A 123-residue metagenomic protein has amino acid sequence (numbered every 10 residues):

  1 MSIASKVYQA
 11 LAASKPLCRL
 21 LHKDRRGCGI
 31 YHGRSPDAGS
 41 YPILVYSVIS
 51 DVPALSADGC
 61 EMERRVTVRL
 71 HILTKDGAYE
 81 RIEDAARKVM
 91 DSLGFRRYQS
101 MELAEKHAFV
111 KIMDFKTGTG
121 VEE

Functional and structural regions predicted by a protein language model:
M1-D51, L55-S56: Small/polar-rich, solvent-exposed N-terminal microdomains that initiate assembly or binding
I49-V52, E63-T67, K88-S92, G118: Short, low-complexity, polar/charged sequence segments that are solvent-exposed and flexible
V52-A54, A78, V121-E123: Residue-level signal for secondary-structure boundary sites
M62-D76, F109-T119: Oligomerization/assembly interface segments of phage tail-like spikes and tubes
T74-D84: Charged low-complexity stretches with an acidic bias
E83-E123: Acidic-leaning, charged glycine-interspersed low-complexity segments
